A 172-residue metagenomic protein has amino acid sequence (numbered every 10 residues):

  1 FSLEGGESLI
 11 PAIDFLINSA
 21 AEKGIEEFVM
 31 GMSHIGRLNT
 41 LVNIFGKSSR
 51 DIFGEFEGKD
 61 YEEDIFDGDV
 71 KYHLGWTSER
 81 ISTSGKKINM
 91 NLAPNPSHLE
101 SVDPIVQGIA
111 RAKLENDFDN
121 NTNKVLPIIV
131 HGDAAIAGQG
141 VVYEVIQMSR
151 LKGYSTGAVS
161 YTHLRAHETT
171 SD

Functional and structural regions predicted by a protein language model:
F1-E4, E26-E27, G85-L99, N123-G132 (+1 more regions): Glycine- and acidic
F1-N43, R50-D51: N-terminal amphipathic, basic-rich helices that act as targeting or association modules
S2-I13, P94-V106, G138: Phosphate/oxyanion-binding active-site loops and adjacent basic polyanion-contact surfaces
N18-E27, K47-E55, I81-G85, A112-N123 (+1 more regions): Secondary-structure transition/capping motifs at alpha-helix termini and the adjoining loop/turn into the next element
M32-G36, H131-I136, L164-R165: Acidic, glycine-rich active-site loops and adjacent beta-strand->loop/helix elements that engage anionic groups
L38-F45, I136-Y143, R150: Short acidic, glycine/serine/threonine-rich loops at helix termini
F53-Q107, R111-E115: Active-site cores of enzymes that catalyze phosphoryl transfer or operate on phosphate-rich substrates
H163-D172: Single conserved hydrophobic/aromatic residue that forms the stacking wall/gate of nucleotide- or nucleobase-binding
